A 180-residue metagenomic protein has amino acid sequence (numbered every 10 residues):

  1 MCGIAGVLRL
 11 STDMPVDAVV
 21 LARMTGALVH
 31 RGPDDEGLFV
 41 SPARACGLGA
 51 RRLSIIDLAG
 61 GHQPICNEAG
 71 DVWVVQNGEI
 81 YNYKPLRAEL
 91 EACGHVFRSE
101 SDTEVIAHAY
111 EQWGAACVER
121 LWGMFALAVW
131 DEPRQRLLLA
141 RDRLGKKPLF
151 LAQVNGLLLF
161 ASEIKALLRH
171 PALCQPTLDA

Functional and structural regions predicted by a protein language model:
M1-A180: Cysteine-centered catalytic environments shared across enzyme families
